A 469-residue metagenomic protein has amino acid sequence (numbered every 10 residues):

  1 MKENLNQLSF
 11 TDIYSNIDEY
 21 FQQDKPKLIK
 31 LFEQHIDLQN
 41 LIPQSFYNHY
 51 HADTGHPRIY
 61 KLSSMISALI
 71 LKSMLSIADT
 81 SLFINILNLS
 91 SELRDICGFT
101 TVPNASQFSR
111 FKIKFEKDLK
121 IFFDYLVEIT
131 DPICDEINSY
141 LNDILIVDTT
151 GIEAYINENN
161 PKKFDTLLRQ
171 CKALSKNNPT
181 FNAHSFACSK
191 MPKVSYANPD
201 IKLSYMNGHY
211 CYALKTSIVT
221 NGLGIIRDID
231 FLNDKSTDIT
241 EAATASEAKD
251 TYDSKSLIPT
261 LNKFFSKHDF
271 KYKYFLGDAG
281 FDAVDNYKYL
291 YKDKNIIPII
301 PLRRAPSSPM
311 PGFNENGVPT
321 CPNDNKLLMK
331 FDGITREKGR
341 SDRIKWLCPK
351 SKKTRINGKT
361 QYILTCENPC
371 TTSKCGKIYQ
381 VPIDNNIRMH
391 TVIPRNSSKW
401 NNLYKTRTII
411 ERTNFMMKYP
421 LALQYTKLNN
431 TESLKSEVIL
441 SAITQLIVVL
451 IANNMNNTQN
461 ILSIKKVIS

Functional and structural regions predicted by a protein language model:
M1-F46, M455-S469: Charged, often Cys/His-bearing segments associated with DNA-binding zinc-finger transcription factors
L28-L75: Basic, short loop/linker segments at the boundary and entry of helix-turn-helix/winged-helix-like folds
T80-I96: DNA-recognition alpha helix
L87-N88, A279, G312-K345, D384-N429: Short amphipathic alpha-helical "interface-anchor" segments enriched in bulky aromatics
I96-E116: Major-groove recognition helix of helix-turn-helix-like DNA-binding domains
R110, K117-Y274, A279-K292, R303: Polybasic low-complexity intrinsically disordered regions
T244-E247, T251-N357, P394: An internal, acidic/charged active-site-proximal segment that coordinates divalent cations and/or engages
N402-S469: Basic, amphipathic alpha-helical segments enriched in Lys/Arg and hydrophobic/aromatic residues
